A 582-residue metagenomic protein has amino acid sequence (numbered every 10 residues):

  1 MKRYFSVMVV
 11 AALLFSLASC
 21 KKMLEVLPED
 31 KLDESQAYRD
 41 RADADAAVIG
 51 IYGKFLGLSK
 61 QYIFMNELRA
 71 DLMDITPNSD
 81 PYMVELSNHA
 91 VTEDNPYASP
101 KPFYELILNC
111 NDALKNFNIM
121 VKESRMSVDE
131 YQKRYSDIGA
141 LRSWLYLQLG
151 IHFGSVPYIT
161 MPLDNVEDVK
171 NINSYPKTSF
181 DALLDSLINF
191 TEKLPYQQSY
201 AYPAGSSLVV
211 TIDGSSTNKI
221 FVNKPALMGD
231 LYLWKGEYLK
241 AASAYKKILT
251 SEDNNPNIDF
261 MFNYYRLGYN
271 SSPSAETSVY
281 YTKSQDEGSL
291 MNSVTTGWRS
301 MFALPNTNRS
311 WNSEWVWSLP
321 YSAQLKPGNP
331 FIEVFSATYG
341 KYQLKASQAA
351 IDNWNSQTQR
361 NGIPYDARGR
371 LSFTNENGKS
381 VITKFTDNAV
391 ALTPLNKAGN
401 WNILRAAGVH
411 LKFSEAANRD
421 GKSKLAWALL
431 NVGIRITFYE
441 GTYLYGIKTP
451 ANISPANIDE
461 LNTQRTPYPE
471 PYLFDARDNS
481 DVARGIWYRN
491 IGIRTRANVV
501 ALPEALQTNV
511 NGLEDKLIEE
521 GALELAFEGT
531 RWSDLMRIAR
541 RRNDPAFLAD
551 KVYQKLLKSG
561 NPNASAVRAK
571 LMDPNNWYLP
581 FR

Functional and structural regions predicted by a protein language model:
K2-Y4, S16-A42, S143, L187 (+3 more regions): Bacterial Sec-dependent N-terminal signal peptides
C20-L68, F547, K551-R582: Membrane-proximal, proline-rich intrinsically disordered regions
D45-A46, D80-F153, I172-A182, T191-Q198 (+5 more regions): Conserved, well-structured interaction surfaces
Y62-I75, Y202-F331, Y445-T449, E504: Short, surface-exposed recognition loops and adjoining beta-strand edges that mediate ligand/DNA contacts, enriched
S216, P320-F331, N400, L461-R582: Long, intrinsically disordered, low-complexity segments
A346-A406, K412, A428, L444-N452: Flexible, polar/acidic helix-loop-strand segments at domain edges
